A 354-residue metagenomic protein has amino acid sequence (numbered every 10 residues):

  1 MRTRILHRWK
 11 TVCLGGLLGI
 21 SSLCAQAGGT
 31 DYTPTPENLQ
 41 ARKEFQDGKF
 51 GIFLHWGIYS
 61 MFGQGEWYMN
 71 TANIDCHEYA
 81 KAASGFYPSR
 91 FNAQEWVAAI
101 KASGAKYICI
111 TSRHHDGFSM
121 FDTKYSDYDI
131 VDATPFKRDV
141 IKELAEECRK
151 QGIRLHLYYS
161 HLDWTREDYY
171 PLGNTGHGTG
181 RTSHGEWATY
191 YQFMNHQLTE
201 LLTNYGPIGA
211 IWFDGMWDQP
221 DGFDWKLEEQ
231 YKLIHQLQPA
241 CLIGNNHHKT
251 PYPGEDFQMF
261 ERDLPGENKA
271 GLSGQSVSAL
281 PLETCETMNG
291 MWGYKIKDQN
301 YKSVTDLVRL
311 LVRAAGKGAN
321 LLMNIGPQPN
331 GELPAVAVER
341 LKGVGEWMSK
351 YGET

Functional and structural regions predicted by a protein language model:
M1-T3, G19, T35, R42: Helix-centric, low-specificity signal for extended rod-like, repetitive segments
R2-C13: Bacterial N-terminal signal peptides that target proteins for export
T11-S22: Bacterial N-terminal signal peptides
Q26-T354: Mature catalytic domains of secreted/periplasmic carbohydrate-active enzymes
